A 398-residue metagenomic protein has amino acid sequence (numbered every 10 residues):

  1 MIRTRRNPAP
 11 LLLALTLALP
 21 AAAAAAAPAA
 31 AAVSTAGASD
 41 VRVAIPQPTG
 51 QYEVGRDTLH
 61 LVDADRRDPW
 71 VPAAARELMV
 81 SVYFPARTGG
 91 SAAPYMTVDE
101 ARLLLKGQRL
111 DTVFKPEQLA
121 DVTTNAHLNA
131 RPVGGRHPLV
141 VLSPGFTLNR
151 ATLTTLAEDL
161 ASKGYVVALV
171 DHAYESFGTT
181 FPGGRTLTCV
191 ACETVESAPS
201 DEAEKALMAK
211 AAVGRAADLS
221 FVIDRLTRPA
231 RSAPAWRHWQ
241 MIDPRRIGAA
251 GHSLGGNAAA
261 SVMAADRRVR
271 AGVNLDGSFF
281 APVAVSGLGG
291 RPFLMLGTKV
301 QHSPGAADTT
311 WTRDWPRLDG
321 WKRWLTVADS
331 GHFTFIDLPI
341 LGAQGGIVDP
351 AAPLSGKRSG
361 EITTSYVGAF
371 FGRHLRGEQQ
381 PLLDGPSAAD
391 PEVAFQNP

Functional and structural regions predicted by a protein language model:
M1-A32: Secretory targeting and sorting signals
S34-V140, A352-G356, V367, R376: Domain-level recognition of soluble alpha/beta enzyme cores, biased toward histidine phosphatases/phosphomutases
D40-Q47, W315-P398: C-terminal catalytic-base region of ester-bond hydrolases, centering on the histidine of the charge-relay
Y83-G89, M96-L103, G107-R109, A151-P199 (+1 more regions): Active-site machinery of serine-nucleophile hydrolases
D121-H137, V141-T180, Q301-G305: Short substrate-entry loop that stabilizes the transition state in hydrolases
T180-M241: Alpha/beta-hydrolase active-site loop
V222-G287: Primarily recognizes the serine-hydrolase "nucleophile elbow" in alpha/beta-hydrolase and SGNH/GDSL folds
R270-H332: The feature captures the conserved acid-bearing segment of alpha/beta-hydrolase catalytic domains
